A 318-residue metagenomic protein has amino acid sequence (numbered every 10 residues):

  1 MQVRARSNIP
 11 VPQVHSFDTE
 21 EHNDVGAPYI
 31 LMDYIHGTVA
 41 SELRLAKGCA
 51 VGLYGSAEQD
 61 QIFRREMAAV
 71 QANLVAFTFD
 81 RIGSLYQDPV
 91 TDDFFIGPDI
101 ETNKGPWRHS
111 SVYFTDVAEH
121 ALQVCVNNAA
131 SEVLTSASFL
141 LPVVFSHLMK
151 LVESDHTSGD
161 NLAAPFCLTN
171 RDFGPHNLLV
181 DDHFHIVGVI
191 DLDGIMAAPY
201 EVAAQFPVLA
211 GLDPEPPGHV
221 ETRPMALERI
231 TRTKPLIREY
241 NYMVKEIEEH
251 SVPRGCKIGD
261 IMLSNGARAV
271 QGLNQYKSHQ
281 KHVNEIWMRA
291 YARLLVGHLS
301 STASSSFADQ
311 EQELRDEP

Functional and structural regions predicted by a protein language model:
M1-T135, F139, V143-S146, K150-L168 (+1 more regions): ATP-binding pocket architecture of kinase catalytic cores
I9-P12, P175, P199: Proline-centered helix-kink/hinge sites
E21-G26, T38-L43, G83-S84, N177 (+6 more regions): Short catalytic/ligand-binding loop motif for oxyanion handling, primarily in non-cytosolic enzymes, centered on
Y34, F173, L192-G194: Generic detector of well-ordered alpha-helical packing
D60, L141-F145, R223, Y240 (+3 more regions): Short amphipathic alpha-helical segments that mediate assembly, nucleic-acid/protein binding, or membrane association
P165, D172, H176-L179: Catalytic-loop signature of eukaryotic-like protein kinases
L168, L179-Y242, S278: Active-site Asp-x-Gly
H185-V187, K245-P318: Regulatory N- and C-terminal appendages and interdomain linkers associated with kinase/kinase-like NTP transferase
